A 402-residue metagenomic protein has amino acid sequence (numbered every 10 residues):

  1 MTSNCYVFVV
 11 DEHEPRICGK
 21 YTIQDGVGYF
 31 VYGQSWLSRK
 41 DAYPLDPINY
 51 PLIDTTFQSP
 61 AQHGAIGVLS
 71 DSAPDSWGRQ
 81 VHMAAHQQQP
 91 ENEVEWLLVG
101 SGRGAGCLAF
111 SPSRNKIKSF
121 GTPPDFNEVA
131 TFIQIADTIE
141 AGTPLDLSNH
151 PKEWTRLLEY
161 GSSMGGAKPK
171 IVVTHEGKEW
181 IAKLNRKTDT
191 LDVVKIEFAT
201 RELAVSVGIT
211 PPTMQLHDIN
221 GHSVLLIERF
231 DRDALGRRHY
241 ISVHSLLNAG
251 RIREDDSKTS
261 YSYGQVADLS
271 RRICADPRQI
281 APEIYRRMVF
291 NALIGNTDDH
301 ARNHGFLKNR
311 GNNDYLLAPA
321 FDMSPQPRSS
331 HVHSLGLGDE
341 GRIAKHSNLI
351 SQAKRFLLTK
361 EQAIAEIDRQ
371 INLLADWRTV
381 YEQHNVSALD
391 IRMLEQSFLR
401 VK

Functional and structural regions predicted by a protein language model:
M1-A301, G305-K402: Phosphate/dinucleotide-binding and metal-coordinating scaffold of catalytic cores in nucleotide-dependent enzymes
